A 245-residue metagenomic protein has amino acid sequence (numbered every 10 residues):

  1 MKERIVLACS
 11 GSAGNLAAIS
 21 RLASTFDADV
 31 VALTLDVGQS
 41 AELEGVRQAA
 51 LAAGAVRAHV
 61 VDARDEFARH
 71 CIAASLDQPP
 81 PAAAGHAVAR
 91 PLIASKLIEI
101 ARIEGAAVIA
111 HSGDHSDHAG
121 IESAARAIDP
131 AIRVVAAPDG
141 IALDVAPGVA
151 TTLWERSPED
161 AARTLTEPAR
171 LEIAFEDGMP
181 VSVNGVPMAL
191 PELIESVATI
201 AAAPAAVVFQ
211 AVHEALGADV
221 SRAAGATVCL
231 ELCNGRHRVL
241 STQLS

Functional and structural regions predicted by a protein language model:
M1-S245: Nucleotide-activated chemistry modules centered on ATP-dependent adenylation/adenylyltransferase
